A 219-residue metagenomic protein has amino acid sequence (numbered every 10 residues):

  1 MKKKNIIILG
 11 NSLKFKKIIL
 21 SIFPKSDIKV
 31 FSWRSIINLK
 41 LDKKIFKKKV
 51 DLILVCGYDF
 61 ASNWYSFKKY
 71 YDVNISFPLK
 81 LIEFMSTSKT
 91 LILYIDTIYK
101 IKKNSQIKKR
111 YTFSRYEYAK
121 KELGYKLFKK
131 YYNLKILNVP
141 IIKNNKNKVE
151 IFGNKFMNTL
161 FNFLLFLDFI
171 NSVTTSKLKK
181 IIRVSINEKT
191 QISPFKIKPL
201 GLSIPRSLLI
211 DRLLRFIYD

Functional and structural regions predicted by a protein language model:
I6-P24: N-terminal Rossmann NAD(P)H-binding glycine-rich loop of SDR-like oxidoreductase domains
L9, C56-G57, I92-I98, L137-V139: SDR active-site strand-loop-helix element
I28-K44: Adenosine-cofactor binding site in Rossmann-like domains, unifying the SAM/SAH pocket of S-adenosylmethionine-dependent
D42-V73, K100: NAD(P)H-binding glycine-rich loop region in Rossmannoid oxidoreductase-like domains and their noncatalytic homologs
K68-K80, S114-A119, V173: Glycine-rich NAD(P)-binding loop of the Rossmann-fold in SDR/ketoreductase-type enzymes
L79-R115: Conserved Rossmann-fold NAD(P)-dependent oxidoreductase catalytic core, especially the SDR/UDP-sugar
K100-K103, K135-L160: Flexible, glycine-rich beta-alpha linker
T112-L134: Active-site Tyr-X1-5-Lys
